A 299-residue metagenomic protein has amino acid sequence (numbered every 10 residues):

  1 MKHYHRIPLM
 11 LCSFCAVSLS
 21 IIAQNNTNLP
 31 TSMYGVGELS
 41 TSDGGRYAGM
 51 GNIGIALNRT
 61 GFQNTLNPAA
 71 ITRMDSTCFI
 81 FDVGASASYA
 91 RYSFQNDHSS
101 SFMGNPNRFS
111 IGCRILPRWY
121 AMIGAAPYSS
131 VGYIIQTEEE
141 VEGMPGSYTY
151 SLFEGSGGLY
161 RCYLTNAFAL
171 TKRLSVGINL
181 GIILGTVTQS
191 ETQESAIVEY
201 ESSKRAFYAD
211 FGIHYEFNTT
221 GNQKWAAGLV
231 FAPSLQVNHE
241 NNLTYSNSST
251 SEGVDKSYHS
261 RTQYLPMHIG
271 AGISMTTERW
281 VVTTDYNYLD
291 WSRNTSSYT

Functional and structural regions predicted by a protein language model:
M1-K2, G61, H259-S260: Residue-level detector of alpha-helical transmembrane segments in integral membrane proteins
M1-N28: Bacterial Sec-dependent N-terminal signal peptides
R6, F14-A16, I55-Q63: Short coil-to-helix leader/linker segments, especially the first N-terminal amphipathic alpha-helix with its helix
F14-A16, D43, M74-S76, N222: A generic structural signal for short, non-catalytic loop/turn and secondary-structure boundary residues
Q24-G49, F94, S110, R114-T299: Outer-membrane beta-barrel porins/channels
V36, Y47, N52, G61-F62 (+1 more regions): Generic secondary-structure boundary/loop-capping signal
T41, N52-L57, R73, H239: Generic structural "secondary-structure junction" signal
L57-Q136, G158: Outer-membrane beta-barrel translocator/receptor signature
